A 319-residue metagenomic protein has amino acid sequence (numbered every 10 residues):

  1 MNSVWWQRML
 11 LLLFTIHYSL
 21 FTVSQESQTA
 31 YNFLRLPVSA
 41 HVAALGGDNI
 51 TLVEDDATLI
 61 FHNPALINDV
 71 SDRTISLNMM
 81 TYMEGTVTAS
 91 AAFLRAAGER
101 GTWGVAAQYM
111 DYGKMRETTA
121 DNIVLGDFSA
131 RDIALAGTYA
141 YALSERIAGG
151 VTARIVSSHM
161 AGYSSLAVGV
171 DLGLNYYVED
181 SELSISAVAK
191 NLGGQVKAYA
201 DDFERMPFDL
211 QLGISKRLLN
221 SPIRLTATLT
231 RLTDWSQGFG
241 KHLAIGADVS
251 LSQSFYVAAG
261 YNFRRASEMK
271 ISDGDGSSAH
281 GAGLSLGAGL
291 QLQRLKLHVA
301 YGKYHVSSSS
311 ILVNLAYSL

Functional and structural regions predicted by a protein language model:
M1-N2: N-terminal hydrophobic targeting signals that begin at the initiator methionine
W5-W6: Tryptophan (W) side chains
M9-F14: Sec-dependent signal peptide hydrophobic core
Q25-L319: Subset of outer-membrane beta-barrel
